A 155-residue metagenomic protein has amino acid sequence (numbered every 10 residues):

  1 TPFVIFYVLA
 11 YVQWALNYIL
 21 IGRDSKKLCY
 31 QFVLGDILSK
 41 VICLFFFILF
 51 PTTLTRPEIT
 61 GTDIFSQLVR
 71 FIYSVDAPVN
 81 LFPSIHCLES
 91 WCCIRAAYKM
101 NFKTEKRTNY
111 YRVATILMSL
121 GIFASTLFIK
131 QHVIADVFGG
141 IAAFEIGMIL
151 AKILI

Functional and structural regions predicted by a protein language model:
T1-N80, E89-N101, Y111-T115: Hydrophobic alpha-helical bundle signature of multipass membrane enzymes
F71-I155: Membrane-embedded catalytic cores of phosphoryl/pyrophosphoryl-handling enzymes
